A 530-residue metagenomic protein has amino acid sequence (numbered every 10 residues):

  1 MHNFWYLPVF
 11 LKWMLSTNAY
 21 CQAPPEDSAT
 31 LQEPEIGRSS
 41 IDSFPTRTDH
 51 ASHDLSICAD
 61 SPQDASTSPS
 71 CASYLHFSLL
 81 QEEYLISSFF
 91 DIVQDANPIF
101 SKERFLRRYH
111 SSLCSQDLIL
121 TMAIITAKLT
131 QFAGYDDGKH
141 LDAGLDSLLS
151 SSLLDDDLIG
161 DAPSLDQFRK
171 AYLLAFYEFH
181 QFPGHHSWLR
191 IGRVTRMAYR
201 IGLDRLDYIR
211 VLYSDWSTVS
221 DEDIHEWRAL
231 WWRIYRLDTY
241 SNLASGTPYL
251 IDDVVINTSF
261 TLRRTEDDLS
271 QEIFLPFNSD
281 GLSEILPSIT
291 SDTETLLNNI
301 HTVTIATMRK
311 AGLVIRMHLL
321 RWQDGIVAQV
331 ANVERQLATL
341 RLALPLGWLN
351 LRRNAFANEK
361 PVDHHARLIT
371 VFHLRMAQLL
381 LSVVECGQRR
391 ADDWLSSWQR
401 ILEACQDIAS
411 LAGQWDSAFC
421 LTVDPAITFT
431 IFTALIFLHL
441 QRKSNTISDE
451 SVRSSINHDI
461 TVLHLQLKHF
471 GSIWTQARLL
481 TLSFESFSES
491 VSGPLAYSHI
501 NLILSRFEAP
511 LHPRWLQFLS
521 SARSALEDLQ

Functional and structural regions predicted by a protein language model:
M1-Q116, D137, R228, E272 (+2 more regions): Charge-rich, intrinsically disordered regulatory segments
W5-Y6, C21-Q22, S444-N445, S451-Q530: C-terminal, low-complexity intrinsically disordered regions in eukaryotic proteins
L15-Y20, P24-D27, E83-T295, R316-A328 (+7 more regions): Acidic, Ser/Thr-rich, low-complexity intrinsically disordered regions in fungal proteins
A162-F182, L351-R352, E359, I369 (+3 more regions): Long, charge-rich low-complexity segments
I300-H318, S382-E385, L438-Q441: Solvent-exposed, amphipathic alpha-helical segments
H301, V327-V330: A conserved active-site cap/scaffold subdomain adjacent to cofactor or substrate pockets
L379, I408, L435, L467: Hydrophobic, well-ordered secondary-structure elements that form the walls of internal hydrophobic environments
